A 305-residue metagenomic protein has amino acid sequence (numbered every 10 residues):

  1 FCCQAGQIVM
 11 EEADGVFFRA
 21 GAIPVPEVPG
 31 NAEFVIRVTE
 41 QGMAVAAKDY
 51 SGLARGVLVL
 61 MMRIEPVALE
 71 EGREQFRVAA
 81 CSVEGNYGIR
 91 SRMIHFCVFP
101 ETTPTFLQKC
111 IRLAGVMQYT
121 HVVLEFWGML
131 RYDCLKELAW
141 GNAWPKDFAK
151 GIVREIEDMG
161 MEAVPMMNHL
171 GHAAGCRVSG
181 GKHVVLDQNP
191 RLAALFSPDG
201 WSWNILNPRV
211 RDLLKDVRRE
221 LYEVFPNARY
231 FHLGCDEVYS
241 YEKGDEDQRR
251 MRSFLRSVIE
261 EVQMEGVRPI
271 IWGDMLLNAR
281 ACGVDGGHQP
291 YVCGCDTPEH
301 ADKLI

Functional and structural regions predicted by a protein language model:
F1-I89: Contiguous, structured surface segment used for ligand recognition
G56, S91-M93, E157: Glycine-centered structural positions embedded in regular secondary structure
P66, I94-H95: N-terminal start-of-chain detector that recognizes signal peptides and the immediate post-cleavage beginning
C81-R90, L186-A194: Flexible hinge/switch segments at interdomain interfaces of large molecular machines
H95-I305: Aromatic-lined carbohydrate-binding surfaces of glycoside hydrolases
